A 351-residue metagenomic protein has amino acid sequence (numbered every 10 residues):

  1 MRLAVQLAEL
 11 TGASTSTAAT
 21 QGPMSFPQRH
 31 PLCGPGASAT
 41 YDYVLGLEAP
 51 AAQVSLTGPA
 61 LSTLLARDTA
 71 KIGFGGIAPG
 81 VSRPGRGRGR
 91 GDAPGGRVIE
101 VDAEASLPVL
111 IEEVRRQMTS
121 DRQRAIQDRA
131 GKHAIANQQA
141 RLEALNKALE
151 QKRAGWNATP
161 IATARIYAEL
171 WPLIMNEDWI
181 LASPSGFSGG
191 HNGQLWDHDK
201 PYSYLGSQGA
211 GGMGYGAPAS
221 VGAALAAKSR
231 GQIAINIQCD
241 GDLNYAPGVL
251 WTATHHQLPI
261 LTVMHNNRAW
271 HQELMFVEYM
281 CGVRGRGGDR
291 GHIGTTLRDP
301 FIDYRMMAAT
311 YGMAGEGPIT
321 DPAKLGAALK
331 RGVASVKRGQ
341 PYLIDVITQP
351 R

Functional and structural regions predicted by a protein language model:
M1-L3, F26-H30, S55-P59, S82-G87 (+6 more regions): Short acidic, glycine/serine/threonine-rich loops at helix termini
M1-S16: Redox- and metal-dependent alpha/beta enzyme cores, enriched for Fe-S-associated oxidoreductases and cofactor-handling
V5-Q6, G36, A168, W251: Alpha-helical segments flanking ligand/cofactor-binding loops in enzyme cores
T15-A18, G46-L47, I99-V101, I180-S185 (+3 more regions): General beta-strand structural signal in soluble alpha/beta enzymes
A18-A134: Glycine-rich, acidic loop regions that bind phosphate or pyrophosphate groups
T20-Q21, A49-Q53, I77, G186-S188 (+3 more regions): Short glycine-rich anion-binding loops that position phosphate/pyrophosphate groups of nucleotides and phosphorylated
S38, L107-P108, H191-P350: Thiamine diphosphate
A136-A227: Active-site diphosphate/adenylate-binding microenvironment
